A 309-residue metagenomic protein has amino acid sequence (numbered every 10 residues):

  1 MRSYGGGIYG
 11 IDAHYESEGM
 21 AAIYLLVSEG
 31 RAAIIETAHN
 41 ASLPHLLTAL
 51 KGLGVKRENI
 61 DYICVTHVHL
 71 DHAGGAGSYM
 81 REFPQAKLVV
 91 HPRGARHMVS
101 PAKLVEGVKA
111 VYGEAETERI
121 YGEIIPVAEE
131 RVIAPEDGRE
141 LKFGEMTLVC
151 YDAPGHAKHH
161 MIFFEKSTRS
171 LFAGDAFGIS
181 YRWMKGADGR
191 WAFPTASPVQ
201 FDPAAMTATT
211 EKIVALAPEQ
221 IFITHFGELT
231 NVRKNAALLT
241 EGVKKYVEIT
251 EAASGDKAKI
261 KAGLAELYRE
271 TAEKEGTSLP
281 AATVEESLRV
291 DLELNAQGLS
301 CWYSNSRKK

Functional and structural regions predicted by a protein language model:
M1-L53, F163-D175, I179: Conserved beta-strand hairpin/beta-sheet module of binuclear metal-dependent hydrolase folds, prominently
A33, C64, L88, S170-F172 (+1 more regions): Residue-level marker for buried hydrophobic side chains located in beta-strands that build the well-ordered beta-sheet
H39-A41, T147-D152, K158-F222, F226-T230: Metallo-beta-lactamase
P44-V90: Active-site metal-binding motif and surrounding structural segment of the metallo-beta-lactamase
V89-R96, P101: A short, structured active-site edge motif that brings together acidic residues
M98-Y151, T207-T210: Metallo-beta-lactamase
K185, V232-E241: Histidine/acidic-residue-rich catalytic or RNA/ligand-binding cores of hydrolases and nuclease-related proteins
K244, E248-K309: C-terminal regulatory/interaction regions
